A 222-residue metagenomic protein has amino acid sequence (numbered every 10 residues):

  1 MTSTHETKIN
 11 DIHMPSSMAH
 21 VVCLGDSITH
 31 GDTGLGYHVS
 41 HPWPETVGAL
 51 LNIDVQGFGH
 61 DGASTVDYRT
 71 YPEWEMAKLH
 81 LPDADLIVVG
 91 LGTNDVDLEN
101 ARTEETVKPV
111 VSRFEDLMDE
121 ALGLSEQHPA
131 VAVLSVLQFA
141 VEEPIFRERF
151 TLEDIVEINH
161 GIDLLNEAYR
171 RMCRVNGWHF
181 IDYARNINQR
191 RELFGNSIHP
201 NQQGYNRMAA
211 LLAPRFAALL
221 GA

Functional and structural regions predicted by a protein language model:
M1-V22: Membrane/wall-proximal cationic-aromatic binding patches
T2, V21, S40, F180 (+1 more regions): Preference for short coil/turn "hinge" residues that link or interrupt alpha-helices
I12-H13, S27, I187-R190: Short hydrophobic/aromatic segments of transmembrane alpha-helices and their interfaces
M14, G36, N201, Y205: Aromatic-acidic/polar surface patches that form glycan- and anion
P15-V22, I28-D116: Conserved SGNH/GDSL esterase-like catalytic core that processes O-acyl groups on lipids and polysaccharides
L24-G25, L134: Short hydrophobic segments within beta-strands
E73-A222: Alpha-helical cap/lid subdomain in secreted, periplasmic, or secretory-pathway luminal O-acyl-processing enzymes
